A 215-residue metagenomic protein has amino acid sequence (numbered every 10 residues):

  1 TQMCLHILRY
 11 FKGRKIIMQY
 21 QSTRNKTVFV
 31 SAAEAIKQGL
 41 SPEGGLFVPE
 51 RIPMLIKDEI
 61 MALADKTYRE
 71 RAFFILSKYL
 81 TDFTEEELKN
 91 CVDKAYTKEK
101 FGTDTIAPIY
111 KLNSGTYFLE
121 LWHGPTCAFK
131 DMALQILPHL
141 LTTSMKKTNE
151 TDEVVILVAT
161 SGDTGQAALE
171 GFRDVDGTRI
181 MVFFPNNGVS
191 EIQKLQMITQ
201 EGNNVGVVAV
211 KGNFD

Functional and structural regions predicted by a protein language model:
H6, R14-D215: PLP-dependent amino-acid enzyme catalytic core
